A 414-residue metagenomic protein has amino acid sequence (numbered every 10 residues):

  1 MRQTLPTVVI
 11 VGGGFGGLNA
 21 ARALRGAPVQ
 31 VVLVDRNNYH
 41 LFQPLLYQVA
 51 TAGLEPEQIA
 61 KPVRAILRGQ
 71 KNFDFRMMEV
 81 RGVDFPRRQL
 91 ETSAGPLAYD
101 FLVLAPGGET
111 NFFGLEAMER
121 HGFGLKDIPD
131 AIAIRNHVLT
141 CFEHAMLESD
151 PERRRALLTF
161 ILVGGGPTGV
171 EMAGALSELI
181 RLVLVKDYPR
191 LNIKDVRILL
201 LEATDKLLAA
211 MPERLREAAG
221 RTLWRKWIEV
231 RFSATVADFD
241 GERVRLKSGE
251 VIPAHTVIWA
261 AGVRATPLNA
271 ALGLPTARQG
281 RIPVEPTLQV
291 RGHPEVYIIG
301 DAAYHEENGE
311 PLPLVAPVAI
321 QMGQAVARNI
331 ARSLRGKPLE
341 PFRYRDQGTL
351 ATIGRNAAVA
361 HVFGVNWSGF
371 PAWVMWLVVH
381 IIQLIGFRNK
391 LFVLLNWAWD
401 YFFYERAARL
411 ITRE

Functional and structural regions predicted by a protein language model:
M1-M77, R81, F160, P167-M211 (+1 more regions): Beta1-alpha1 glycine-rich phosphate/pyrophosphate-binding loop at the start of Rossmann-like nucleotide-binding domains
M1-T7, F73-I161, L179, I258: FAD-binding core/adjacent interface of flavoenzyme oxidoreductases
L5, A327-E414: C-terminal, flexible cofactor-proximal segment of oxidoreductases
G13, A94, P106-G107, S248 (+1 more regions): Glycine-rich, N-terminal phosphate-binding loop of Rossmann-like dinucleotide-binding domains
K71-G82, S177-P286, V290-G292, L339: A Rossmann-like FAD-binding core segment of flavoenzymes
G107-T110, A173, V263-A265: Short glycine-rich anion-binding loops that position phosphate/pyrophosphate groups of nucleotides and phosphorylated
R120-S149, E242-R245, V251-M322, R328: FAD-site-proximal beta/loop scaffold in flavoenzymes
R154-M211, A218, E229-R231, L314-A331 (+2 more regions): Rossmann-like dinucleotide-binding core of oxidoreductases
